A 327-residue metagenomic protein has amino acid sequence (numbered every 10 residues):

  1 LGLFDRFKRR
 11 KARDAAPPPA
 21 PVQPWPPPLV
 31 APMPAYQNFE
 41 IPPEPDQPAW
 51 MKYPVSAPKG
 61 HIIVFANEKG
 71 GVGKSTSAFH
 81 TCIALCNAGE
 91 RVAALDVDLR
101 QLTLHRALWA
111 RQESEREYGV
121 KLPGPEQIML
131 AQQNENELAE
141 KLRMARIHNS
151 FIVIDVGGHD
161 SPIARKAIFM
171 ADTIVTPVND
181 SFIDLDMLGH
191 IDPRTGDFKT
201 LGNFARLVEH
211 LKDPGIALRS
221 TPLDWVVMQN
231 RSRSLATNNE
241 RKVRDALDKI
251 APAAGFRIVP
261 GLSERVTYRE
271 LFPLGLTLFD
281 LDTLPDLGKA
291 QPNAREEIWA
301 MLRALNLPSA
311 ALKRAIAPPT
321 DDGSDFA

Functional and structural regions predicted by a protein language model:
G2-A57, A217-A327: C-terminal lobe/tail of nucleotide-utilizing enzymes
E40-P43, V120-G124, T195-R219, L278-G288: Charged, glycine/proline-rich intrinsically disordered loops and linkers
K59-I62, A66-K69, H80-V153, G158-P162 (+2 more regions): P-loop/Walker-type NTP enzyme "switch/lid" segment
V72-G73: Conserved glycine(s) of the Walker
T76-S77: Hydrophobic positions on the alpha1 helix immediately C-terminal to the Walker A/P-loop
L102-T103, L185, R269-E270: A short beta-to-alpha transition loop/helix N-cap that caps and shapes the active-site region
G157-P260: Conserved catalytic-core segment of NTP-binding enzymes
